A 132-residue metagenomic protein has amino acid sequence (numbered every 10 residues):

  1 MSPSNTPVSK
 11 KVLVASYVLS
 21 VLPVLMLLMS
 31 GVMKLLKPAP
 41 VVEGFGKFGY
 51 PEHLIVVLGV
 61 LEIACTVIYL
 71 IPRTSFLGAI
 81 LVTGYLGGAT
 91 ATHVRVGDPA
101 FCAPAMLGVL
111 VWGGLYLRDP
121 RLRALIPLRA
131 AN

Functional and structural regions predicted by a protein language model:
M1-M29, I71-N132: Extended, low-polarity transmembrane helix blocks
M29, Y50-L70, V109: Core segments of alpha-helical transmembrane spans in multipass integral membrane proteins
M29-L54: Solvent-exposed, well-ordered loop and adjacent helix/strand elements within mature globular domains that form
K37, V41, G59, F76-A79 (+1 more regions): Amphipathic alpha-helical interface surfaces
